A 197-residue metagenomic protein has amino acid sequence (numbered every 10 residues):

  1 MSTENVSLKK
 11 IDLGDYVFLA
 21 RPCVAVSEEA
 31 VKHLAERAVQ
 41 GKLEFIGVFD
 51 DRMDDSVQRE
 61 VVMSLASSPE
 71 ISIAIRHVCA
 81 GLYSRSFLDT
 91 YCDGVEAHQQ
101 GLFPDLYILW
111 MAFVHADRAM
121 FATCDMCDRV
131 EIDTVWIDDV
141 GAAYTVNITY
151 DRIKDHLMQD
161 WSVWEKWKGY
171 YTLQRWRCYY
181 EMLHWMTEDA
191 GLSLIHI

Functional and structural regions predicted by a protein language model:
E4-Y16: Active-site nucleotide-sugar/metal-binding loop of Leloir-type enzymes
G14-A25: Short beta-strand-to-loop acidic/aromatic patch adjacent to the donor-nucleotide binding site
C23-A122, E131-V140: Donor-binding/catalytic cores of nucleotide-activated saccharide and glycerol-phosphate transferases/polymerases
V140-I148, R177-W185: Active-site activation/catalytic loop segments of kinase-like enzymes and analogous catalytic loops in related
N147-Y170: C-terminal, non-catalytic tails of nucleotide-sugar-dependent glycosyltransferases
E165-E181: Amphipathic alpha-helical protein-interaction segments enriched in hydrophobic
H184-S193: Short coil/turn connectors between adjacent alpha-helices in alpha-solenoid helical repeat scaffolds
I195-I197: Conserved small/polar residues in nucleotide/adenosyl-binding loops
